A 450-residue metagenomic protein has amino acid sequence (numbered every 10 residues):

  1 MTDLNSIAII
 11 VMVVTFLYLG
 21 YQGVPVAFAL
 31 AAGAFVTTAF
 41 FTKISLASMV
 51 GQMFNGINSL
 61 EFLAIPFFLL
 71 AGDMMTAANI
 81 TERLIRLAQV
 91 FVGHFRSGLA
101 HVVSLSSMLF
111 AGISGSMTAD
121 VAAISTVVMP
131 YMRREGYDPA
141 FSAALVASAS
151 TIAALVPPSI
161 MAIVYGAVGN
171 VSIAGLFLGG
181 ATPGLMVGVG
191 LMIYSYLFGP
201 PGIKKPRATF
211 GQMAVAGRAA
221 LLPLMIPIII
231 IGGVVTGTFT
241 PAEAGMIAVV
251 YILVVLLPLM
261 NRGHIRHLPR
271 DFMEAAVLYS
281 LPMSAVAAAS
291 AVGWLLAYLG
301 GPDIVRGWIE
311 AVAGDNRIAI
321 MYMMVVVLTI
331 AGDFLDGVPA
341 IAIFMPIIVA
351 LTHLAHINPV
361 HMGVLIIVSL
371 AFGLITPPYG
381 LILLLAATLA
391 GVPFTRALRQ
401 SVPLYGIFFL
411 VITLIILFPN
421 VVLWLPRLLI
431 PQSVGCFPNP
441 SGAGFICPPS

Functional and structural regions predicted by a protein language model:
M1-S450: Alpha-helical transmembrane segments of multi-pass membrane transport proteins
